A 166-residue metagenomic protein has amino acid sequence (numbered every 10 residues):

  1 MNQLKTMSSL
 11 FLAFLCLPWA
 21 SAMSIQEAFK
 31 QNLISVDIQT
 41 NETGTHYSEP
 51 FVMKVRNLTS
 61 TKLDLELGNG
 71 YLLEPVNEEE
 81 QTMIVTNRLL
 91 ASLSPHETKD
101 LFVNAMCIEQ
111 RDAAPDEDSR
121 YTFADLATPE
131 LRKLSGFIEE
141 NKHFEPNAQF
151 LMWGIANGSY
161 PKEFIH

Functional and structural regions predicted by a protein language model:
M1-S8: Bacterial N-terminal signal peptides that target proteins for export
S9-P18: Bacterial N-terminal signal peptides
A22-G44: Low-complexity, acidic Ser/Thr/Pro/Gly-rich terminal tails and inter-domain linkers that flank the onset of structured
H46-M53: Short, solvent-exposed loop/turn segments enriched in Ser/Thr/Gly
M53-T61: Asparagine-centered strand-capping/turn motif at beta-strand->loop junctions
T61-E80: Short acidic, flexible loop segments centered on an aromatic residue
P75-S119: Intrinsically disordered, low-complexity Pro/Gly/Ser/Thr-rich segments with frequent PxxP/GP/PP motifs and embedded
M106-L151, A156-E163: Terminal connector regions
